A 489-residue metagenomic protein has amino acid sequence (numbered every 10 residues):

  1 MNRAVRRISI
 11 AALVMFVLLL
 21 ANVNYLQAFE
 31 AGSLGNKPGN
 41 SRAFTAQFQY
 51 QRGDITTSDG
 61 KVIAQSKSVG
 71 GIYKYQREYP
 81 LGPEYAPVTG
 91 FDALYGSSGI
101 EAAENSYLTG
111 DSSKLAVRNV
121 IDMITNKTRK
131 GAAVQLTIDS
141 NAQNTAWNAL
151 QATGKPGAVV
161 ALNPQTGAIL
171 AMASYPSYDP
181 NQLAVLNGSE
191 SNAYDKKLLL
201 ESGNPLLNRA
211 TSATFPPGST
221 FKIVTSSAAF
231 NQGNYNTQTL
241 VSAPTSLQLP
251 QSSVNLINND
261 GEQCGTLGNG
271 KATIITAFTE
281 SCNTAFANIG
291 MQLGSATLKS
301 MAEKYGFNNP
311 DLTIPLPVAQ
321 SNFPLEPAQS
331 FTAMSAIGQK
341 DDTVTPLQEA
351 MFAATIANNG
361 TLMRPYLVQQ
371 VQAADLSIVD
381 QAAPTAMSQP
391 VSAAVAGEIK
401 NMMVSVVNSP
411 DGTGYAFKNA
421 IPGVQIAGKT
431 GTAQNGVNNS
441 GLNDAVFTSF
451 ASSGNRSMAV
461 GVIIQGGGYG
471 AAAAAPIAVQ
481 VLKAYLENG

Functional and structural regions predicted by a protein language model:
M1-N192, P205, T214-P216, N234 (+4 more regions): Periplasmic/cell-envelope proteins involved in peptidoglycan metabolism and beta-lactam response
I169-S219, V224-G466, G470: Beta-lactam-recognizing serine transpeptidase/beta-lactamase-like catalytic domain environment
